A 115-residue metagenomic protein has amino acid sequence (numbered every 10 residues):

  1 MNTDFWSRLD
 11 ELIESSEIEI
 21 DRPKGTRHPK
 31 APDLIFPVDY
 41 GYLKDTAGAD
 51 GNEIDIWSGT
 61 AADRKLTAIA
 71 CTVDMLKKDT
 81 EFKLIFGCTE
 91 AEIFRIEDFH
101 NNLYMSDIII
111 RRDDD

Functional and structural regions predicted by a protein language model:
M1-D115: Hydrophobic N-terminal alpha-helices or hydrophobic patches in metabolic proteins across all domains of life
